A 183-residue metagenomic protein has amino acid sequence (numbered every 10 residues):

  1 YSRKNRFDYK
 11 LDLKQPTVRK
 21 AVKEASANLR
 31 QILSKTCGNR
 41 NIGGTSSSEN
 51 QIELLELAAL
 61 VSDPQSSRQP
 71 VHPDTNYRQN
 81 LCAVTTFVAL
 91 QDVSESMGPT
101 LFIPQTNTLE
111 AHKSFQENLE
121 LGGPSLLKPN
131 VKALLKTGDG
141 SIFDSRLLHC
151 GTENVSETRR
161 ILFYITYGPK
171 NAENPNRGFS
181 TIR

Functional and structural regions predicted by a protein language model:
Y1-V71, N76-Y77: Non-heme Fe(II)-dependent double-stranded beta-helix
E56-A59, T86-V88, F163-Y167: A structural signal for short, well-ordered beta-strand segments
D63, L90-D92, P104, Y167-P169: Non-catalytic surface loops within mature trypsin-like serine protease
R68-N76, F102, L148-G151, I165: Histidine-centered catalytic micro-motifs
Q69, P73-D74, F115-L127, G178-I182: Short, surface-exposed loop/helix-turn segments at secondary-structure junctions that function as lids/hinges flanking
T75-F87: Acidic, His- and aromatic-enriched active-site or binding-groove loops in soluble protein domains that engage sugars
A83, V93-T152, A172: Double-stranded beta-helix
Q116, G140, L147-R183: Non-heme Fe(II)/2-oxoglutarate
